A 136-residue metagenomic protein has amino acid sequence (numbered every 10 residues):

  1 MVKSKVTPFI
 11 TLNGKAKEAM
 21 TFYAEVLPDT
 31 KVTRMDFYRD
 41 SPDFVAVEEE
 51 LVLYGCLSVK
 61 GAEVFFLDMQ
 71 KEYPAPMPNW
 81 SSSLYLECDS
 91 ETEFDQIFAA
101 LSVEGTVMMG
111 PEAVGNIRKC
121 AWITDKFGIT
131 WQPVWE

Functional and structural regions predicted by a protein language model:
M1-A113, W122-E136: Glyoxalase I/VOC metalloenzyme domain signal
K119: Glycine/small-residue-rich pyrophosphate-binding loop that anchors the diphosphate of NDP-sugar donors
